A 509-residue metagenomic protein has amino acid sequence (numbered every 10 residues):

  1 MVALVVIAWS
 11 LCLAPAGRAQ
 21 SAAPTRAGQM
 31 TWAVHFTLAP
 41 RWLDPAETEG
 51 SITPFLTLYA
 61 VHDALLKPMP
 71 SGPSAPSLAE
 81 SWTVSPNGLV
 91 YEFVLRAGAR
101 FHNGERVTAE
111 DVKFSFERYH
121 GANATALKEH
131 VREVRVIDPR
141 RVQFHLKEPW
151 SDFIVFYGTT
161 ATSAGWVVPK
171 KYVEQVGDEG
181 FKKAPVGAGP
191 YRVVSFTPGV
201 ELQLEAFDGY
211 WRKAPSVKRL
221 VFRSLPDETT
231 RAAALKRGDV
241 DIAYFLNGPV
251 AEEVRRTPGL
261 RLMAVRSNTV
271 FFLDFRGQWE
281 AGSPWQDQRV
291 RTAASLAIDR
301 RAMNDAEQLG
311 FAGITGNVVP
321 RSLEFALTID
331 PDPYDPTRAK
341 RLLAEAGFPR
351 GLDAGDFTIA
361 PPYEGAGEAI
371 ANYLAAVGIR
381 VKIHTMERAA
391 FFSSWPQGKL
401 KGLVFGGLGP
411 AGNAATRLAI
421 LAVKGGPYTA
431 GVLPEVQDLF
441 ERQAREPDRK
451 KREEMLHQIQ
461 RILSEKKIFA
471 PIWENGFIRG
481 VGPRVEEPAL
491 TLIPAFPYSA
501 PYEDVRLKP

Functional and structural regions predicted by a protein language model:
Q20-A22, V94, A126-Y172: Surface-exposed binding/hinge segments that line and control ligand-binding clefts or catalytic entry sites
T31-P86, E117, V186-G187: N-terminal lobe/hinge region of extracytoplasmic solute-binding protein
V34, L56, T197, R266 (+4 more regions): Detector for C-terminal structural segments
F36-F55, L78-A79, E105, F153-S163 (+4 more regions): A structural "hinge/loop" feature
Y59, M69-P73, T160-P215, R219 (+4 more regions): Gly/Pro-rich hinge or "lid" segments in bacterial periplasmic/extracellular proteins
E80-N123, I137, Q143-H145, R231-A234 (+1 more regions): Aromatic- and charge-enriched surface segment that lines or borders ligand/interaction sites
R96, R118, E179, F207-E253 (+1 more regions): Ligand-site clamp/hinge motif
A281, Q288, G313-E345, Y363-G365: Structural transition elements
